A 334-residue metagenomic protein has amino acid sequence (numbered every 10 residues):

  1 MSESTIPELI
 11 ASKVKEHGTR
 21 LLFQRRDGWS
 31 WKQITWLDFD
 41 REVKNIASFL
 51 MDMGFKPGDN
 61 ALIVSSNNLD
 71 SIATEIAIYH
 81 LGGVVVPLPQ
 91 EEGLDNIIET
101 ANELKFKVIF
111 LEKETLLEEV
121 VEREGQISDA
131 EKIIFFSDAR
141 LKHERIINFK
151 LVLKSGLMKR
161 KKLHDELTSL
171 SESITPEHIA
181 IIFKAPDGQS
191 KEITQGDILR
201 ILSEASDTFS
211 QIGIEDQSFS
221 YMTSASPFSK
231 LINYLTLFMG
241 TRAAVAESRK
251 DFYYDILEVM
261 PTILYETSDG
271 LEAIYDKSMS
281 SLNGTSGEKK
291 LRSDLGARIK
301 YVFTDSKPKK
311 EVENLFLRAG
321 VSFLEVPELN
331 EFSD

Functional and structural regions predicted by a protein language model:
L9-I34, I179-D187: AMP-dependent adenylate-forming
T19-L21, F135, L151-Q189, Q211-Q217: Conserved pre-ATP/AMP-binding loop-to-beta segment of ANL
F23-L69, E75-I76, G93-I98, S190-D197: Conserved AMP-binding/adenylate-forming core of the ANL superfamily
P57-D59, P176, E215, I299: Phosphate-coordination loops involved in phosphoryl transfer and adenosine-cofactor binding
S66-N68, M222-S226: AMP-binding (ANL) adenylation modules
S66-V86, Q90-L94, E103-V108, D216-Q217 (+4 more regions): A short helix-loop-beta submotif of the ANL/AMP-binding
H80-S155: Structural core segment of the AMP-binding/adenylate-forming
L199-Q217, S224-K289, D294, R298 (+2 more regions): Conserved AMP-binding/adenylation subdomain of ANL enzymes
